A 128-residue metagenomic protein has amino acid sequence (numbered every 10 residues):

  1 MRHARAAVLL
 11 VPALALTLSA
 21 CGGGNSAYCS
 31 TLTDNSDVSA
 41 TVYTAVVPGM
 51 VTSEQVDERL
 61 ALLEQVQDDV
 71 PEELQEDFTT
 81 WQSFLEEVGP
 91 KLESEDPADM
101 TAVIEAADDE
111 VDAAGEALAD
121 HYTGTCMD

Functional and structural regions predicted by a protein language model:
M1-L9: Bacterial N-terminal signal peptides that target proteins for export
L10-A15: Hydrophobic helical h-region of N-terminal Sec-dependent signal peptides in bacterial secretory/periplasmic proteins
T17-A20: C-terminal motif of bacterial Sec signal peptides marking the signal peptidase cleavage site
G22-N25, M127: Bacterial signal peptide processing site
C29-S30, P97-M100: Hydrophobic alpha-helical segments
D34-S94, V103, A114-G115, A119: Alpha-helical segments in soluble extracytoplasmic regions
D99-A113: Short, highly charge-biased, low-complexity peptide segments
E116-D128: Short, low-complexity, Pro/Ser/Thr/Gly-rich segments in the mature regions of secreted, periplasmic
